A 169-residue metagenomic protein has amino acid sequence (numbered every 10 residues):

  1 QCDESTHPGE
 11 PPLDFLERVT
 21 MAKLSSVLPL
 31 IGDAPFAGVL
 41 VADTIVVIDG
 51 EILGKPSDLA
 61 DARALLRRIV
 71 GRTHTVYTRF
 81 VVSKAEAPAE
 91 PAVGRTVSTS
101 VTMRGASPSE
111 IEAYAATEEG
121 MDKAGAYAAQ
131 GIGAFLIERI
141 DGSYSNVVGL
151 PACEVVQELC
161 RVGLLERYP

Functional and structural regions predicted by a protein language model:
Q1-E4: A short beta-strand-loop structural module common to alpha/beta enzyme folds
G9-P169: Anionic-ligand binding patches
